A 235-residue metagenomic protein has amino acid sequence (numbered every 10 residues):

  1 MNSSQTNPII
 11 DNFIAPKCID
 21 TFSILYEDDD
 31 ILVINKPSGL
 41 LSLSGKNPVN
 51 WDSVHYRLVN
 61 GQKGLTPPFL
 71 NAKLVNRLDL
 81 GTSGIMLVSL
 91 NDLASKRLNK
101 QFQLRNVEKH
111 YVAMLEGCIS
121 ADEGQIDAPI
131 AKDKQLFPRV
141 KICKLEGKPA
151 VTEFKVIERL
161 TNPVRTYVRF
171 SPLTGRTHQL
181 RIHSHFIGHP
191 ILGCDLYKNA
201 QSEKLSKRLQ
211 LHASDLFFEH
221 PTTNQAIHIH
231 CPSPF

Functional and structural regions predicted by a protein language model:
M1-I31, P37-S42, L145, N162-R165 (+1 more regions): Pseudouridine synthases involved in rRNA/tRNA modification
M1-K148, E158-T161, Q210: RNA pseudouridine synthases
T82, N91, T174-I182: Ser/Thr-glycine-rich phosphate-binding loops at phosphate-binding pockets of nucleotides, nucleotide cofactors
E116, R169-L173: A structural micro-motif recognizing beta-strand termini and the immediately following turn/loop segments
F154: Long C-terminal interaction/binding lobes of large macromolecular proteins
